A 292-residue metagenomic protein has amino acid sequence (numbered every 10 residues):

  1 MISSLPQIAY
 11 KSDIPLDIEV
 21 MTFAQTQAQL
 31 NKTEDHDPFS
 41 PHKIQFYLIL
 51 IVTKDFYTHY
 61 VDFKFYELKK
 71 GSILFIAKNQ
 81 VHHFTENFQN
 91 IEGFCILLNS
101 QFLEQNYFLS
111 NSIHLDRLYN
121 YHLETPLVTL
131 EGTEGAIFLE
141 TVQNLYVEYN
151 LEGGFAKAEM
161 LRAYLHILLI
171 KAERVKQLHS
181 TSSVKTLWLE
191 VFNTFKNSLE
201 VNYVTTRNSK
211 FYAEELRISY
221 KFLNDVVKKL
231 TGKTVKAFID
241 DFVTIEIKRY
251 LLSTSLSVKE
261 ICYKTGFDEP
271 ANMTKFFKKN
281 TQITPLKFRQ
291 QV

Functional and structural regions predicted by a protein language model:
M1-Y66: Generic protein-terminus/edge-of-domain signal
Q7-I8, N87-V147: A hydrophobic/aromatic-rich effector-binding and dimerization subdomain of bacterial HTH-type transcriptional regulators
T58-Y60, H82-F88: Short beta-strand His + acidic residue motifs that chelate non-heme Fe in jelly-roll/DSBH and cupin folds
F63-F75: Short acidic-glycine-tyrosine-enriched beta hairpin
G71, L223-N224, N272-M273, F277: Short hydrophobic/aromatic patch on the recognition helix
L74, N79-F84, L103-E104: Histidine-centered metal-chelating micro-motifs
E152-M160, A172-N197, V201-L216, K229-D241: Short, Lys/Arg-enriched, Trp-marked, Pro/Gly-tolerant hinge/linker segments that flank
K229-A271, K287-V292: Terminal helix-turn-helix DNA-binding modules in bacterial transcription factors
